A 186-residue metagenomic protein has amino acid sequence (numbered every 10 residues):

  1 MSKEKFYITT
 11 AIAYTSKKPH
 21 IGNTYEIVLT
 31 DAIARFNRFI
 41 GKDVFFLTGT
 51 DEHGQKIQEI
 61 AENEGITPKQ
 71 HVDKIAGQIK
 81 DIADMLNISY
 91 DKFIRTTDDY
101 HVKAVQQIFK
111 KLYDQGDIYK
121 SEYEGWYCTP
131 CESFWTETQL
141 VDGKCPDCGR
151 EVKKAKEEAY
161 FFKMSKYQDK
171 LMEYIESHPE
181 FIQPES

Functional and structural regions predicted by a protein language model:
M1-S186: N-terminal, positively charged nucleic-acid-binding surface of large information/translation enzymes
